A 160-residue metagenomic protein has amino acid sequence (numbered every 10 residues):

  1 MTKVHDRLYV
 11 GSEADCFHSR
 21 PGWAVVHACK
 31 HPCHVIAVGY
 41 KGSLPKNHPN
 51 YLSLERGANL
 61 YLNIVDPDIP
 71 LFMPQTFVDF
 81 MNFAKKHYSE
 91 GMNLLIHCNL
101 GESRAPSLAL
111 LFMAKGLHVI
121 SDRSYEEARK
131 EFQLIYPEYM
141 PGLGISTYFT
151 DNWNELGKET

Functional and structural regions predicted by a protein language model:
T2-N93, A114-T150: Cysteine-based protein phosphatase catalytic domain of the PTP/DSP
G91-L110: A phosphate-binding catalytic loop at a beta-strand-loop-alpha-helix junction that coordinates phosphoryl groups
Y148-T160: Long, charge-rich low-complexity segments
